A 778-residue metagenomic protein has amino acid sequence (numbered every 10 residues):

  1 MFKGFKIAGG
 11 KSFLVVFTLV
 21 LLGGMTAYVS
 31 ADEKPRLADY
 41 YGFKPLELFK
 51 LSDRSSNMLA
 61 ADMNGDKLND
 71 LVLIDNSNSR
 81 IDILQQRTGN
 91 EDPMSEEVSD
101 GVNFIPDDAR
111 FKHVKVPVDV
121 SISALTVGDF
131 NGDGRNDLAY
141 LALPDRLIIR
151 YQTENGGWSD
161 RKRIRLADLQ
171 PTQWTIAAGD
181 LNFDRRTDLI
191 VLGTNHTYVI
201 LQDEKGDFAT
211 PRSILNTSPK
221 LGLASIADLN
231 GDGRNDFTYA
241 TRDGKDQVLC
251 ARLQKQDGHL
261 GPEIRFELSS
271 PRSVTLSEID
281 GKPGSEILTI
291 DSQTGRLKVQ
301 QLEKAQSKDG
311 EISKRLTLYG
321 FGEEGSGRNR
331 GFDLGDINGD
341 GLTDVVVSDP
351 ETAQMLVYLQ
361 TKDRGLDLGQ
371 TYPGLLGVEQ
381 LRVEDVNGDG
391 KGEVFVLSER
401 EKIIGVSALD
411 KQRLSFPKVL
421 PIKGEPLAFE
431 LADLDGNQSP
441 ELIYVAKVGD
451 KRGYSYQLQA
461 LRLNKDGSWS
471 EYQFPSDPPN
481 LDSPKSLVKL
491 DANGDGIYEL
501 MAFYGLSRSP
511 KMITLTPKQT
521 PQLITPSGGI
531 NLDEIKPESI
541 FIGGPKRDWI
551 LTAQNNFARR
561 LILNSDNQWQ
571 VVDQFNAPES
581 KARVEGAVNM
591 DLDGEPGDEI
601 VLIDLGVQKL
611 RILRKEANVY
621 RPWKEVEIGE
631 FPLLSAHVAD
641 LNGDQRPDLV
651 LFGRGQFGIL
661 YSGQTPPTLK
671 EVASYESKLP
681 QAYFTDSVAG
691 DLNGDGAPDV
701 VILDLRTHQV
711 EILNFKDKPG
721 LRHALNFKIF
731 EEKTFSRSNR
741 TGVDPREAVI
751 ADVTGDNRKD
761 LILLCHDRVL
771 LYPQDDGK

Functional and structural regions predicted by a protein language model:
M1-G10: N-terminal secretory signal peptides that target proteins for export/translocation
G4-F5, T18-L19, L253: N-terminal start and proteolytic maturation junction detector
F13-G24: Bacterial N-terminal signal peptides
Y28-K778: Beta-propeller-forming repeat regions
